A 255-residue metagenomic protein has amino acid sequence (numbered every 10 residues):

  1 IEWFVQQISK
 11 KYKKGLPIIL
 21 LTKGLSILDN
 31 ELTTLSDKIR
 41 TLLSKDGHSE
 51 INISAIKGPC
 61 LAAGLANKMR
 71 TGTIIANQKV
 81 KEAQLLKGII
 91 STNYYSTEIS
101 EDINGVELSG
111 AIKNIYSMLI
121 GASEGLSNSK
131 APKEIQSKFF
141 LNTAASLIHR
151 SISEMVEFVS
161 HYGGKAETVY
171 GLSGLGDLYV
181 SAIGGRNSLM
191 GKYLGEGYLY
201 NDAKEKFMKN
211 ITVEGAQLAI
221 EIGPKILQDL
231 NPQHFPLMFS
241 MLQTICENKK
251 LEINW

Functional and structural regions predicted by a protein language model:
I1-M69, L86: Rossmann-like NAD(P)(H) cofactor-binding subdomain of soluble oxidoreductases
W3-F4, K11, L42-N52, R70-E167: Internal alpha-helical scaffold of NAD(P)-dependent oxidoreductase catalytic cores
K14, K45-E50, K81, Y200-K209 (+1 more regions): Short, glycine- and charge-enriched coil/turn segments that flank and shape catalytic ligand pockets
L20-L21, S54-K57, A76, L119 (+1 more regions): Short beta-strand segments
K23, N77-Q78, G184: Short glycine-/small-residue-rich Rossmann-like dinucleotide-binding loops
L25-L28, V106-E107, V180, I211: Short, small-residue-enriched loops and turns at beta-alpha junctions that line or gate enzyme active sites
A63-N67, S109, A182: Short glycine-biased active-site loop of nucleotidyltransferases that positions the nucleotide triphosphate and helps
K113, I120-E124, N128, K138-N142 (+3 more regions): NAD(P)-dependent Rossmann-like dehydrogenase/reductase catalytic/cofactor-binding core
